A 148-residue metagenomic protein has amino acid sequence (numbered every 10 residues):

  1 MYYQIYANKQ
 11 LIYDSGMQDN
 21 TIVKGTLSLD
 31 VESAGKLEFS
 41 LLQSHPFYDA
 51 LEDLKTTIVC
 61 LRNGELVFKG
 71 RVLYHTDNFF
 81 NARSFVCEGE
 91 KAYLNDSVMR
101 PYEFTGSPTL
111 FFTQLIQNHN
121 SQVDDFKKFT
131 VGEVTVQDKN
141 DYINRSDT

Functional and structural regions predicted by a protein language model:
M1-E103: Assembly/oligomerization scaffold segments
A82, E88-T148: Charged- and aromatic-enriched interaction segments used to assemble and dock large macromolecular complexes
